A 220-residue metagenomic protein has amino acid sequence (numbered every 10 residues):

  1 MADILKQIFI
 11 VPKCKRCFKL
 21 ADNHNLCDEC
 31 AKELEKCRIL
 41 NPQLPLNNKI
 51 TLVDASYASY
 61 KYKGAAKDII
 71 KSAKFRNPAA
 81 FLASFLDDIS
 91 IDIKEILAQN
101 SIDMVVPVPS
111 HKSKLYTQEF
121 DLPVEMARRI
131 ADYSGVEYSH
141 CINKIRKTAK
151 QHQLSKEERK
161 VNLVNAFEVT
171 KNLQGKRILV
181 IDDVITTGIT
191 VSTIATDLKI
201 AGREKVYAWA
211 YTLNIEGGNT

Functional and structural regions predicted by a protein language model:
M1-D182, T186-T220: Glycine-rich phosphate/pyrophosphate-handling loop used in enzymes and phosphotransfer proteins
